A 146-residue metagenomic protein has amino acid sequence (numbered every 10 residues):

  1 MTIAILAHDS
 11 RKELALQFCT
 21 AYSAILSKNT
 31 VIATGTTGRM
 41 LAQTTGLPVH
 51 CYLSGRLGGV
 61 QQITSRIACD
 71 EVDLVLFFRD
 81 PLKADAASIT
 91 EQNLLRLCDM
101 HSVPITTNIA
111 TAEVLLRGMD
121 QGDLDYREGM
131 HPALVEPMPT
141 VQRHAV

Functional and structural regions predicted by a protein language model:
A15-A24: Histidine-anchored nucleotide/phosphate-binding helix
K28-T37: Short internal beta-strands
T30, L47-G58, Y126-G129: Short hydrophobic/aromatic-enriched beta-strand-loop microsegments
V60-M100: Mid-chain, well-packed structural core segment of small domains
E91-G122: Ser/Thr/Gly-rich flexible loops in soluble cytosolic domains mediating phosphotransfer, phosphorylation
A110-R143: Short, glycine-/small-residue-rich phosphate/pyrophosphate-handling segment
